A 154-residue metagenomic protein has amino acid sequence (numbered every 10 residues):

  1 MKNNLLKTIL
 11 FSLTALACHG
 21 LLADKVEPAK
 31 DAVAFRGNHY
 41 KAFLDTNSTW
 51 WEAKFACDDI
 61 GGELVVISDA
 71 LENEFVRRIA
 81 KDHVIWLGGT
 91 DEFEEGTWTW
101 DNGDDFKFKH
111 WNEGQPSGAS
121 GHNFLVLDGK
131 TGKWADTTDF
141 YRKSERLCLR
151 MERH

Functional and structural regions predicted by a protein language model:
K2-T8, H19-H154: Extracellular, disulfide-bonded carbohydrate-recognition/adhesion ectodomains, dominated by C-type lectin-like domains
